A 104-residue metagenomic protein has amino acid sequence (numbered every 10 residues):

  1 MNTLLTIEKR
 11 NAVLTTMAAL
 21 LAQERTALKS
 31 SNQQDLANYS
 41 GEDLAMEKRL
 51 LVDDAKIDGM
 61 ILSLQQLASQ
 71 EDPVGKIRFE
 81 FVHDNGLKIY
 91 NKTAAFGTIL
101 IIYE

Functional and structural regions predicted by a protein language model:
M1-K92: N-terminal Rossmann-like NAD(P)+-binding subdomain of aldehyde/semialdehyde dehydrogenases
F96-E104: Short, glycine-rich nucleotide/cofactor-binding loops
